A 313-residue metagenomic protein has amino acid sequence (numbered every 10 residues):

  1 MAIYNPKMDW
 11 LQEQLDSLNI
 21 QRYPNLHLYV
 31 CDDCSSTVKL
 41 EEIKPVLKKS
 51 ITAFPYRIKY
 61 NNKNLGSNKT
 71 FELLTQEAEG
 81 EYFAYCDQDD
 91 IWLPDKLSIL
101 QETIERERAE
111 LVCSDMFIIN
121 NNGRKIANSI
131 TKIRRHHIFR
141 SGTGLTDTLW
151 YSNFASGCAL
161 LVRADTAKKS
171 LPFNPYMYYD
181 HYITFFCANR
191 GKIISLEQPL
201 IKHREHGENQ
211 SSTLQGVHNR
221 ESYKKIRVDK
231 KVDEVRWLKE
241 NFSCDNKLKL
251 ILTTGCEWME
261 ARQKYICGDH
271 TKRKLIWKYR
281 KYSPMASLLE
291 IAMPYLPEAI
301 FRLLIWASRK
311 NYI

Functional and structural regions predicted by a protein language model:
M1-G216, A307: Nucleotide-sugar donor-binding/catalytic module of glycosyltransferases that assemble extracellular/cell-envelope
W150, M177, N189, I193 (+1 more regions): C-terminal subregions of glycosyltransferases and related glycan-biosynthesis enzymes
